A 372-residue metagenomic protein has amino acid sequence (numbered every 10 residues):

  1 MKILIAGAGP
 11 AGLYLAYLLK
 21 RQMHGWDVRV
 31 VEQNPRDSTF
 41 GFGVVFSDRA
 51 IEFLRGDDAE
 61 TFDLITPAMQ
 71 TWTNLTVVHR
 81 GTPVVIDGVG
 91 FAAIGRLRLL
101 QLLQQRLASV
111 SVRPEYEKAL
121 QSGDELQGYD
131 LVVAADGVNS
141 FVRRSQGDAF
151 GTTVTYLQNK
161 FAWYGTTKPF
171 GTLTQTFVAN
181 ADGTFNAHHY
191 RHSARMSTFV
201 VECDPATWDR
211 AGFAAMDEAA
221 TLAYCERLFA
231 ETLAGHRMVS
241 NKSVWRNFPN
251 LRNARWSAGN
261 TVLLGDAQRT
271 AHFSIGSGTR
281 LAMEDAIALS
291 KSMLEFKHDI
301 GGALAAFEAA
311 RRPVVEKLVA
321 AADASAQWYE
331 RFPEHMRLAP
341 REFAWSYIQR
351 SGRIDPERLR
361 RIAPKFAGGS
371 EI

Functional and structural regions predicted by a protein language model:
M1-A11: Beta1/beta-strand and adjacent pyrophosphate-binding region of the FAD-binding site in flavoprotein oxidoreductases
L18-G41: Glycine-rich FAD pyrophosphate-binding loop
R21, K291-I372: C-terminal helical "tail/cap" subdomain of flavin- and related membrane-associated enzymes
P35-F53: Conserved N-terminal glycine-rich FAD pyrophosphate-binding loop of Rossmann-like flavoproteins
D48-W163, K365-I372: Conserved N-terminal helical subregion
I86-V89, G95, G171-N250: Conserved FAD/dinucleotide-binding core of flavoprotein oxidoreductases
N247-L264: FAD-binding beta-loop-beta segment adjacent to the flavin cofactor pocket
R252, Q268-R280: Glycine-rich phosphate/pyrophosphate-binding beta-alpha loops
